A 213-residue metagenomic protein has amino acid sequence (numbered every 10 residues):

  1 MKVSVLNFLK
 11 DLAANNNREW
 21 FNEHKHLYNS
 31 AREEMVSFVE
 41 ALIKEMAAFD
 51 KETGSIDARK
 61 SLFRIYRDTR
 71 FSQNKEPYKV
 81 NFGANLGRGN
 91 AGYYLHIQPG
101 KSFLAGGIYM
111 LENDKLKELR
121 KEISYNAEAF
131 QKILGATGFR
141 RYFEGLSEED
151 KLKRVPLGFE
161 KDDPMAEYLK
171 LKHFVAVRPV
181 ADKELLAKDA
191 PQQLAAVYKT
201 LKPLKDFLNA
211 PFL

Functional and structural regions predicted by a protein language model:
M1-A14, R18, M35-V39, I43 (+5 more regions): Long, solvent-exposed, polar/charged low-complexity segments
H24-A31, I108-Y109, L119, I123 (+2 more regions): Short histidine-centered catalytic/ligand-binding loop motif
N29-D68, Q73: Gly/Pro-rich turn-and-neighbor structural signature
I56, F71-P77, D182-L185, Q192: N-terminal low-complexity, intrinsically disordered segments
Y66, Q131-K132: Soluble, non-transmembrane alpha-helical interaction regions
D68-A127: Aromatic- and glycine-enriched beta-alpha-beta binding-site module
